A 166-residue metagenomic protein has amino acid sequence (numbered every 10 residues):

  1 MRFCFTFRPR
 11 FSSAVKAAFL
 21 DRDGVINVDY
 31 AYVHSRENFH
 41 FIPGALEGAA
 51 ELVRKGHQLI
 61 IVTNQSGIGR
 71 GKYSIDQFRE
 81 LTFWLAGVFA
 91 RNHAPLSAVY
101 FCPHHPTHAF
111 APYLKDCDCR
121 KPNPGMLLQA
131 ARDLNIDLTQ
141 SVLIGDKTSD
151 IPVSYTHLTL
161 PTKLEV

Functional and structural regions predicted by a protein language model:
C4-Q58: Active-site neighborhood of HAD-like aspartate-dependent phosphohydrolases
I26-P43, I68-Q77, R91-A94, H108-D118: Metal-dependent phosphoesterase signature
A45, A49-L85, L96-H108, S154: Substrate-recognition element of Asp-dependent hydrolases with the DxDx(T/V) motif
L85-A90, A131: Conserved hydrophobic residues forming the short capping helix/wall of the S-adenosyl-L-methionine
D118, P122-T148: Conserved Lys-Pro-Asp/Glu-containing loop-to-beta segment of HAD-superfamily phosphomonoesterases, centered on
Y155-T162: Conserved small/polar residues in nucleotide/adenosyl-binding loops
